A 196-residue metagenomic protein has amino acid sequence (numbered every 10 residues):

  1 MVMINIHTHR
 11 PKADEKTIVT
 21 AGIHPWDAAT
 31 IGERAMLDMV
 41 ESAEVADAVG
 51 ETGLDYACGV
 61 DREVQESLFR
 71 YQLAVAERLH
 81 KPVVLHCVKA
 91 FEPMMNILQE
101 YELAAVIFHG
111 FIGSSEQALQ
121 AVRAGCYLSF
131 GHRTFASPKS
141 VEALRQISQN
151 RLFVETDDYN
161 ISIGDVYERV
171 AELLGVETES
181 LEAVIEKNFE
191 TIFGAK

Functional and structural regions predicted by a protein language model:
M1-K196: Mid-domain alpha/beta scaffold segments of enzyme catalytic cores
